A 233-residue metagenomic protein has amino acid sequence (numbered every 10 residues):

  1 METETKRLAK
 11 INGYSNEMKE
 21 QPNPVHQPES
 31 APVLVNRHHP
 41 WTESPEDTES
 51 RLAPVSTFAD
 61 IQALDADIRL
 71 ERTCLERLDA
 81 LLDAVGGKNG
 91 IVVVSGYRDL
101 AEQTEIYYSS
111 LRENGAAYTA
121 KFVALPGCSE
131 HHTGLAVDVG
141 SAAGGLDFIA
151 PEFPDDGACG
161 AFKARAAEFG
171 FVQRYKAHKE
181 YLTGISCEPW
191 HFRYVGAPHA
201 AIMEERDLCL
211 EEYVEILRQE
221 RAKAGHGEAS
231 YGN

Functional and structural regions predicted by a protein language model:
M1-G96, L100-N233: Extracytoplasmic cell-surface/polysaccharide-interacting catalytic and binding patches
